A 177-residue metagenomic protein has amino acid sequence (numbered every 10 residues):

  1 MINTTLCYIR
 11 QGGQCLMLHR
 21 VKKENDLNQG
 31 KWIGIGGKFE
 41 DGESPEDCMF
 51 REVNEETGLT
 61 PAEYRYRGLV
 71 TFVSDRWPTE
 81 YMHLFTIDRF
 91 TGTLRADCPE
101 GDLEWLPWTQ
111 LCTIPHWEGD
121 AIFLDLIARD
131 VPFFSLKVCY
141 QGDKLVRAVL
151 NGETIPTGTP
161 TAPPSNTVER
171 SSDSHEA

Functional and structural regions predicted by a protein language model:
M1-M17, K38-F39: Conserved N-terminal beta-strand and adjoining loop/helix that marks the start of the Nudix/MutT-like hydrolase domain
N3-T5, G13, E80-H83, G101 (+1 more regions): Change "...and in nucleic-acid phosphodiester-cleaving endonucleases..." to "...and in nucleic-acid processing enzymes
N25-G30: A conserved beta-turn-beta hairpin within the catalytic core of GNAT-like acetyltransferases that forms part
F39-A62, F72-I127, A148-G158, V168 (+2 more regions): Unchanged
P132-Y140: Low-complexity, intrinsically disordered Gly/Pro/Thr-rich segments
